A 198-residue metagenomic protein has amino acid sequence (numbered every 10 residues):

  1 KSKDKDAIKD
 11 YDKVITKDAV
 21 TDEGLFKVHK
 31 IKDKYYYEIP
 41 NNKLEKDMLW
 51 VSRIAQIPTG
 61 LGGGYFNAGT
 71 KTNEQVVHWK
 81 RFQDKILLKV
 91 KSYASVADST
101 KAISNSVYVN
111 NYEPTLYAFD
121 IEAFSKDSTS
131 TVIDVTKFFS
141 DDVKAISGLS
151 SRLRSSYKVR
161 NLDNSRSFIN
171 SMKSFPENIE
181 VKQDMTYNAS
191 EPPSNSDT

Functional and structural regions predicted by a protein language model:
K1-Y36, P40-T198: Auxiliary tRNA-acceptor-end handling modules of aminoacyl-tRNA synthetases
